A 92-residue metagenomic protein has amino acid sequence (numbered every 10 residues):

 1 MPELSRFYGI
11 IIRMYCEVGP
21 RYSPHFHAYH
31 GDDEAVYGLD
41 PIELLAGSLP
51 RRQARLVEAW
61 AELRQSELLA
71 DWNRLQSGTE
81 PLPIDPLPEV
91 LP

Functional and structural regions predicted by a protein language model:
M1-P92: Basic nucleic-acid-binding interfaces
